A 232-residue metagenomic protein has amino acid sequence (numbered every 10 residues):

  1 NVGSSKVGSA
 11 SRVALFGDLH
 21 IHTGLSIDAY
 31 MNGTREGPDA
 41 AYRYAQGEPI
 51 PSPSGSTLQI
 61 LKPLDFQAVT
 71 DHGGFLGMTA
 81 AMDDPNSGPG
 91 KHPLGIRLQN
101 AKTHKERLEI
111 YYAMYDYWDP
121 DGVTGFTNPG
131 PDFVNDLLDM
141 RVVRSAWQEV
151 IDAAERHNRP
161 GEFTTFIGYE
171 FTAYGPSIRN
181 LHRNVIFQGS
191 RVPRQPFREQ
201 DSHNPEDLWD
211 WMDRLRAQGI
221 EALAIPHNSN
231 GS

Functional and structural regions predicted by a protein language model:
N1-S232: Extended, charged catalytic domains and RNA/DNA-binding interfaces, predominantly in divalent-metal-using enzymes
